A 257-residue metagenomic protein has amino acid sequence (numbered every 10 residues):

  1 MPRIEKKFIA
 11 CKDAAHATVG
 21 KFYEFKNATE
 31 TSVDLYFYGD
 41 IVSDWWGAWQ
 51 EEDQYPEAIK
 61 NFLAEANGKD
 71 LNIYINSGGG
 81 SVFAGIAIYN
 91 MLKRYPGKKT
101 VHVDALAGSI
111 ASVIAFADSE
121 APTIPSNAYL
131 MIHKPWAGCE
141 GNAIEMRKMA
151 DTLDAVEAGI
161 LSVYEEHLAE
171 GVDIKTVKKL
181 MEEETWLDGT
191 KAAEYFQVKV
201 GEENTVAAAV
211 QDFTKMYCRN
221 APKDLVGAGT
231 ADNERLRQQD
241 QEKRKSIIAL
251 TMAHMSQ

Functional and structural regions predicted by a protein language model:
M1-H102, L106-I110, D118-Q257: N-terminal organellar transit peptides
